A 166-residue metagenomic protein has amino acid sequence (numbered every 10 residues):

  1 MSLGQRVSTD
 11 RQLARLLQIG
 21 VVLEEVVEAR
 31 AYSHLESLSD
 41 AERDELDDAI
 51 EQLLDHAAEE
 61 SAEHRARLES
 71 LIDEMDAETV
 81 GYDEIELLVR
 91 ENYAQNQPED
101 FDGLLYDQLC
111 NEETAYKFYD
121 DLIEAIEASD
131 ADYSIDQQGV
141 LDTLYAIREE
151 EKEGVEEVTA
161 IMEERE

Functional and structural regions predicted by a protein language model:
S2-E166: Non-heme di-metal
